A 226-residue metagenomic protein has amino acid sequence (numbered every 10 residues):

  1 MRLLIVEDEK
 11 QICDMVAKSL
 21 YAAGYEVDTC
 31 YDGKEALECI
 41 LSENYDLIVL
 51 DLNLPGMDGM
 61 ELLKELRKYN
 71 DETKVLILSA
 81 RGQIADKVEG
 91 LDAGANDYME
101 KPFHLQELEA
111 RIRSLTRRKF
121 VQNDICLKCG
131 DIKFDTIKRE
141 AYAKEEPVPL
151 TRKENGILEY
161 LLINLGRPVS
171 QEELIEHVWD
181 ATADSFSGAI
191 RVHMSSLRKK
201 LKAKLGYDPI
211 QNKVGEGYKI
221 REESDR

Functional and structural regions predicted by a protein language model:
M1-R118: N-terminal/domain-start alpha-helical segments
V6, C129, F134-T136, I220-E222: Conserved catalytic Walker-motif region of ABC-type ATPase nucleotide-binding domains
K87, K101, K153, K199-K200 (+1 more regions): A general lysine-centric signal
R113-C126, G166: The C-terminal output helix
V121-Q122, F134-K138: A short, compositionally biased
E140-V214: Positively charged, aromatic-enriched patches within helix-turn-helix-type DNA-binding elements, predominantly
D208-R226: A short linear beta-strand->loop->alpha-helix hinge motif most characteristic of winged-helix/helix-turn-helix
